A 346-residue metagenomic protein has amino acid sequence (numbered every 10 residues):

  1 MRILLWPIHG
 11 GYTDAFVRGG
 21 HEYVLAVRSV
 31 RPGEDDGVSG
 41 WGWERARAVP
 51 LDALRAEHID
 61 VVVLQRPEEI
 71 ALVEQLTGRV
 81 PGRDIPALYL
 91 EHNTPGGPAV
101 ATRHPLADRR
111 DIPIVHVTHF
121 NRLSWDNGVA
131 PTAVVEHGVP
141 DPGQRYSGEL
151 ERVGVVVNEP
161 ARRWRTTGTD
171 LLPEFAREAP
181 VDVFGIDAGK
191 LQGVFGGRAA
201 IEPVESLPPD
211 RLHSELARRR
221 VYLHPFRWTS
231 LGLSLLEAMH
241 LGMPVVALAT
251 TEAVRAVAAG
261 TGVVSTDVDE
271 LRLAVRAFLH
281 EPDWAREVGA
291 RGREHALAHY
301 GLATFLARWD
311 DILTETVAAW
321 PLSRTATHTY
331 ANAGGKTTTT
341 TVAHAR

Functional and structural regions predicted by a protein language model:
H9-Y12, V24-D111, F120-L123: Extended catalytic core of nucleotide-activated donor transferases of GT-like folds
T94, R110-N158: Donor nucleotide-sugar binding/catalytic pocket of nucleotide-sugar-dependent glycosyltransferases
S124, P140-A199, P203-P209: Conserved catalytic-core segment of nucleotide-activated headgroup transferases in glycan assembly
H213, L236-H240, T251-R255: Short alpha-helical segment that forms part of, or immediately flanks, the ligand-binding pocket in carbohydrate-active
R227: Aromatic "clamp/platform" in nucleotide-sugar-dependent glycosyltransferases that forms part of the donor/acceptor
P244-A247, V264: Short hydrophobic beta-strand element within catalytic cores of glycosyltransferases and related nucleotide-activated
A259-D269, A277-P282: Conserved acidic donor-binding segment of nucleotide-sugar-dependent glycosyltransferases
H280-T314, A318-P321, R346: A charged, aromatic-enriched C-terminal amphipathic alpha-helix characteristic of glycosyltransferases across folds
